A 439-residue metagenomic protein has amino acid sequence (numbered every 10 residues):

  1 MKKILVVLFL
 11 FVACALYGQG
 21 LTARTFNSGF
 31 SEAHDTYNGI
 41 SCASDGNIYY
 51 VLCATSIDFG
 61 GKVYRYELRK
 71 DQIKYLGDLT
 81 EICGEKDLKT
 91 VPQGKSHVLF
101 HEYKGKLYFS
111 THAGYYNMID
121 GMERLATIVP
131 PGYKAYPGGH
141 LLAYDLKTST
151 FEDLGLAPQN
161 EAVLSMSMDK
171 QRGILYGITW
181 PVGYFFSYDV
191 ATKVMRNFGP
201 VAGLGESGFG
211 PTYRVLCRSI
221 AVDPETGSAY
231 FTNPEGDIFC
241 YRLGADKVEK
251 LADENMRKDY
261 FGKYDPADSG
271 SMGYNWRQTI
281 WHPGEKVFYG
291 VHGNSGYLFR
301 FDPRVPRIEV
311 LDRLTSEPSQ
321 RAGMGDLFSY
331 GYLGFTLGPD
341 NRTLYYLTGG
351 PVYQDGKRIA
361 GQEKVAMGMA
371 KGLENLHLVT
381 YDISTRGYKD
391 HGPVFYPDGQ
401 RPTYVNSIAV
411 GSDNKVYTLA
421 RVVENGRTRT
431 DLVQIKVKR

Functional and structural regions predicted by a protein language model:
F26-G29, L76-P92, E152-E161, F198-T212 (+3 more regions): Surface-exposed loop and turn segments in beta-propeller and other repeat-based domains that flank or scaffold
N27-G61: Beta-strand-rich domains and repeat architectures in extracellular enzymes and scaffolds, especially beta-propellers
H34-G39, G84-L99, E161-S167, E206-A221 (+5 more regions): Repeated scaffold domains used in trafficking and secretory/extracellular systems, primarily beta-propellers
C42-D45, E102-K104, D169-R172, D223-T226 (+3 more regions): Residue-level detector of Asp-centered blade-edge/turn motifs that repeat once per structural unit in beta-propeller
C53-I57, G61, F109-Y136, L347-L373 (+1 more regions): Short, conserved, GDST-rich strand-edge loop motifs in beta-rich repeat architectures
V63-R69, T127-K147, S187, L298-D302 (+2 more regions): Beta-propeller blade signature
G290-V291, M324-I383: Loop/turn-rich, solvent-exposed surfaces of beta-rich toroidal or solenoidal domains
P402-R439: Blade-level signature of beta-propeller repeat domains, shared across WD40, Kelch, NHL, RCC1 and BNR/Asp-box propellers
